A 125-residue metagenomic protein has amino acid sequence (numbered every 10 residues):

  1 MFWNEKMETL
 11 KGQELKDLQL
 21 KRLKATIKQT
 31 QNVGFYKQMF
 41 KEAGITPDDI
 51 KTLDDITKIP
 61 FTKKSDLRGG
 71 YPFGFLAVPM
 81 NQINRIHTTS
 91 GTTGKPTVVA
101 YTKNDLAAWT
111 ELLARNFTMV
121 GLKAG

Functional and structural regions predicted by a protein language model:
M1-T88, G94-E111, R115-M119, K123-A124: Nucleotide 5′-phosphate-binding alpha/beta core
